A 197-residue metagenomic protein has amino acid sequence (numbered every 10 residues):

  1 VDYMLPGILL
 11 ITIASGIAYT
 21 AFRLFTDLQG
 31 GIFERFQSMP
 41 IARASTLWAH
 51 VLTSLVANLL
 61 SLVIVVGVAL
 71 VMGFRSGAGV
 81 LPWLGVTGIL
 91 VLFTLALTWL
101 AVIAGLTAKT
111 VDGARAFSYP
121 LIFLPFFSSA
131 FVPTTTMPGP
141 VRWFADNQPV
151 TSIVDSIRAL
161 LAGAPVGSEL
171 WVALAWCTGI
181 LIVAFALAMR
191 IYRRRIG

Functional and structural regions predicted by a protein language model:
V1-M72, A101, F117-P120, P125: Hydrophobic alpha-helical transmembrane segments of multi-pass membrane transport proteins
D27, F74, A130, G163-A164 (+1 more regions): Generic structural signal for alpha-helix termini and adjacent loop/cap motifs
G30-S38, G105, R142-D146, D155-A162: Short amphipathic alpha-helical coupling elements at transmembrane boundaries
R43-S118, P165-M189: Alpha-helical transmembrane segments and their short interhelical loops
L62-V65, L95-A96, A145-I157: Peri-membrane helix termini and adjoining interfacial loops of integral membrane proteins
G105-N147, T151: Transmembrane helix segments
I191-G197: Short cytosolic juxtamembrane segments of multi-pass membrane proteins
